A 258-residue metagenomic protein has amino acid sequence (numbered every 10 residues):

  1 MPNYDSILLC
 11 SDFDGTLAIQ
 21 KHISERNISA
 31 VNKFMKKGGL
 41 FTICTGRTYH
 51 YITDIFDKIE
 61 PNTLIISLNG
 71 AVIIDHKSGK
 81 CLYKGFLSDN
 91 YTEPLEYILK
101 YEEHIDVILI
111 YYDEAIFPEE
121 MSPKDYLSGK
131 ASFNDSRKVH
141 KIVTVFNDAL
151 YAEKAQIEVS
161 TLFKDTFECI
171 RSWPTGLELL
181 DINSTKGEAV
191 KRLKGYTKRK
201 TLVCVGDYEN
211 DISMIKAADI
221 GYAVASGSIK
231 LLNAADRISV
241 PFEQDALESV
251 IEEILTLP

Functional and structural regions predicted by a protein language model:
Y4-S6, S24, L179-P258: Mg2+-dependent phosphoryl-transfer enzymes with acidic/Ser/Thr/Gly-rich catalytic loops
C10-S11: Active-site T/S-Asp motif of two-component receiver
I19-I23: Conserved ATPase-coupling elements of RecA-like P-loop NTPase cores
E25-P123: Active-site phosphate-binding/coordination module
I52-F56, A155, V159, A218 (+2 more regions): Hydrophobic packing residues within well-ordered alpha-helices of enzyme cores
I59-P61, N69, K77, F163-D165 (+2 more regions): Short, structured coil segments at secondary-structure junctions
P94, E102-A217: Conserved acidic, metal-coordinating active-site core of Asp-based, Mg2+-dependent phosphoryl-transfer enzymes
